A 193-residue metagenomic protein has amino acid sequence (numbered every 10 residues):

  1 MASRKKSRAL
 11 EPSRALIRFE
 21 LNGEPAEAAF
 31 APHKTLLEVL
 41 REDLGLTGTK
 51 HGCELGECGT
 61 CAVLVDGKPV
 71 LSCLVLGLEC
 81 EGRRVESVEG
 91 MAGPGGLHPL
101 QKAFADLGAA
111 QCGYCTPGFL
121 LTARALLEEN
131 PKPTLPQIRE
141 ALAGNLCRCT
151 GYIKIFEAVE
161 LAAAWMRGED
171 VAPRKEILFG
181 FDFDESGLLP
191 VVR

Functional and structural regions predicted by a protein language model:
M1-R193: Signature of N-terminal electron-transfer/Fe-S-associated modules in redox systems
